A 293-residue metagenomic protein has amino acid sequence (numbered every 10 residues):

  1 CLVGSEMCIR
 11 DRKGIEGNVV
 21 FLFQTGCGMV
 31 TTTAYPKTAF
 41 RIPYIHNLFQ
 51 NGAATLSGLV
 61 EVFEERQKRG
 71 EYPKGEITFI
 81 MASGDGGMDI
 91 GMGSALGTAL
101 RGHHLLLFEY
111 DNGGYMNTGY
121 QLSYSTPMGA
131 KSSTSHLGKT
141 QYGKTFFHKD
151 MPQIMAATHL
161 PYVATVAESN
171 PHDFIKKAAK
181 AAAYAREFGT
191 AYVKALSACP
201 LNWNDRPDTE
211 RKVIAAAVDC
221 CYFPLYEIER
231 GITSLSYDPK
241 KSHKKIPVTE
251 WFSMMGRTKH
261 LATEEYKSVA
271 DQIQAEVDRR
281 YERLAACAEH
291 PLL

Functional and structural regions predicted by a protein language model:
C1-I9: Short, small-residue-biased leader/transition segments that mark boundaries at the very start of proteins
I15-T32: Conserved beta-ketoacyl condensing-enzyme motif
V20-T25, M81, L107-E109, V163-A167 (+1 more regions): General beta-strand structural signal in soluble alpha/beta enzymes
C27-N117, Q121, D173-A181: Thiamine diphosphate
T38-F40, S123-P127, T209-K212: Short, hinge-like loop/turn segments at secondary-structure boundaries
Y124-K180, Y184: Conserved thiamine diphosphate
F188-T190, F223: Active-site lining segments that contact anionic ligands and/or coordinate catalytic metals
S197-L293: Flexible, low-complexity linker and terminal segments
